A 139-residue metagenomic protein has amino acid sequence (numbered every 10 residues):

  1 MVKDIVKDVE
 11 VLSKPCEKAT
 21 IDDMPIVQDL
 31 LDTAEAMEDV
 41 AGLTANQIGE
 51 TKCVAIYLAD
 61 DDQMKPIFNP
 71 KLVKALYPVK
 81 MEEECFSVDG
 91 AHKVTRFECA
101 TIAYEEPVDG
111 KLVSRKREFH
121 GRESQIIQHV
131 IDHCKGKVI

Functional and structural regions predicted by a protein language model:
M1-I139: Positively charged
